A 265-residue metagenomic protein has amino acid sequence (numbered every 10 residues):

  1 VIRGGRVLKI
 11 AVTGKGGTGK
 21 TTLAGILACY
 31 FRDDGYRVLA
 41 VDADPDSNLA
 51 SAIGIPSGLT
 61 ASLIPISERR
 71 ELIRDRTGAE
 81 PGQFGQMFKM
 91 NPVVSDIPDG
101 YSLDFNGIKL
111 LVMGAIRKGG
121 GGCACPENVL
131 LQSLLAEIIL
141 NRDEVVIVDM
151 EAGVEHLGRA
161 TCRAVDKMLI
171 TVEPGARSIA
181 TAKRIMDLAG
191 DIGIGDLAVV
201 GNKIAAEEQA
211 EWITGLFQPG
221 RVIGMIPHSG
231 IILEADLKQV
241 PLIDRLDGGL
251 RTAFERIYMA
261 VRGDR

Functional and structural regions predicted by a protein language model:
I2-V7: Phosphate-binding P-loop
K9, R37-L39, I108-L110, V145-I147 (+1 more regions): Residue-level preference for the first positions of well-ordered beta-strands
K9-P45: Walker A/P-loop phosphate-binding motif and the immediately C-terminal alpha-helix
I26, D33-D34, P126-M225, G230-E234: Conserved catalytic-core segment of NTP-binding enzymes
Y30-N106: N-terminal phosphate/diphosphate-binding loop that engages ATP/GTP or pyrophosphate donors across diverse enzyme folds
F88-Y101, K109-V148: Cytosolic-facing regulatory segments adjacent to core modules
K238-G248: C-terminal boundary of histidine-terminating zinc-finger modules
A253-D264: C-terminal alpha-helix
